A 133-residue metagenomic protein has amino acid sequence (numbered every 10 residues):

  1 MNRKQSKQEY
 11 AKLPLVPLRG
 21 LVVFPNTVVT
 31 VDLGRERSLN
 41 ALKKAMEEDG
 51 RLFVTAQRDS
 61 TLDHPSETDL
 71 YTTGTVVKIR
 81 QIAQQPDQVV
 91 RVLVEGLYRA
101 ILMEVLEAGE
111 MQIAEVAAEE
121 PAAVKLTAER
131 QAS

Functional and structural regions predicted by a protein language model:
M1-S133: N-terminal low-complexity, acidic/polar interaction/targeting segments
